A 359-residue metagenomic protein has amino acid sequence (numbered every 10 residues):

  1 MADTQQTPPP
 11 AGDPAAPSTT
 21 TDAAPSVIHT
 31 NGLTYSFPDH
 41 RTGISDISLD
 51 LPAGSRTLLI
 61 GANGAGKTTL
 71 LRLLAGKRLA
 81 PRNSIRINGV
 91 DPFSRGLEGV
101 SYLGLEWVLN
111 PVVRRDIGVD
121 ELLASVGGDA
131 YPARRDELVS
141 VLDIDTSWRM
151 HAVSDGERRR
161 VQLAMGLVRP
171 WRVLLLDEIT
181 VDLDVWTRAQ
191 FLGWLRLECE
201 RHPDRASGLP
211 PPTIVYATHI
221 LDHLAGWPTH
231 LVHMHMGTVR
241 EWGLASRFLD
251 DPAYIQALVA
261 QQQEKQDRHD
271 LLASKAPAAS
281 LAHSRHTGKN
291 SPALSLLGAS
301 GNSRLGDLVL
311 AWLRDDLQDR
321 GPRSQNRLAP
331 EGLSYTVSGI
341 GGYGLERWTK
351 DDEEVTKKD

Functional and structural regions predicted by a protein language model:
D3-S55: A short, flexible loop at the N-terminus of ABC-type nucleotide-binding domains that lies
R56, L71-G127: ABC ATPase nucleotide-binding domain signature region
I60-A62: The feature captures the beta-strand-to-loop junction immediately N-terminal to the Walker
L163: Hydrophobic anchor residue at the start of the ABC signature
E178-I179, W186: Walker B catalytic motif
R188-P210: Helical segment within the ABC ATPase nucleotide-binding domain
A217-H219: H-loop/switch region of ABC-family ATPase nucleotide-binding domains
T238-D316: Conserved beta-strand-loop-alpha-helix hinge in the C-terminal portion of ABC ATPase nucleotide-binding domains
